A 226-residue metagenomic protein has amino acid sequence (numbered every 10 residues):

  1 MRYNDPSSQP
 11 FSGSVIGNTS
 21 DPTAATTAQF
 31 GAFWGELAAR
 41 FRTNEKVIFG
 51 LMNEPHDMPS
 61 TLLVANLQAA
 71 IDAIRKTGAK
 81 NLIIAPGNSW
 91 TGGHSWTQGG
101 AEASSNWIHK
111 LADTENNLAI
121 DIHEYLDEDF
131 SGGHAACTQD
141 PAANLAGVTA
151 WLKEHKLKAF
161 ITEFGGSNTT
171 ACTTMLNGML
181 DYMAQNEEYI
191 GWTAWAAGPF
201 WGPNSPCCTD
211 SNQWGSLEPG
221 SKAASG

Functional and structural regions predicted by a protein language model:
M1-G13: Aromatic-lined carbohydrate-binding surfaces of glycoside hydrolases
M1-N4, F164, A197: Active-site loop/turn elements of alpha/beta-hydrolase fold enzymes, especially the short glycine-/histidine-rich
F11-D21: Short glycine/proline- and charge-enriched loop/turn segments that cap or connect secondary-structure elements
D21, T27-A39, T43-I48, M52-I190 (+2 more regions): Extracellular glycoside hydrolase catalytic/binding regions
T193-A194: C-terminal domain-boundary segment and adjacent tail
